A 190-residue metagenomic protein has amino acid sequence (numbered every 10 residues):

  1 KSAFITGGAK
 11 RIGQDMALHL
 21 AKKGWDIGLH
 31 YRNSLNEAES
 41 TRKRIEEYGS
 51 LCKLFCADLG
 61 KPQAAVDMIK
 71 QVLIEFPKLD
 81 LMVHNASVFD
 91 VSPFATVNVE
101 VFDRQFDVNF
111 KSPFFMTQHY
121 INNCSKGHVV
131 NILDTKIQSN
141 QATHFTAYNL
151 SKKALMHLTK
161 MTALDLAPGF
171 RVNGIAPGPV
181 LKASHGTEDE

Functional and structural regions predicted by a protein language model:
A9-K10: Conserved glycine-rich cofactor-binding loop
W25-E39: Conserved glycine-rich Rossmann-like NAD(P)H-binding loop of the short-chain dehydrogenase/reductase
L35, C56-D67, V99: The beta1-alpha1 cofactor-binding region of Rossmann-like NAD(H)/NADP(H)-dependent oxidoreductases
N85-D90: Conserved NAD(P)H cofactor-binding loop of Rossmann-fold oxidoreductase domains
P93-F94, V101-F106: Substrate-binding pocket helix/loop in short-chain dehydrogenase/reductase
V130-A167, P179-L181: Catalytic loop of short-chain dehydrogenase/reductase
A176-E190: A glycine/serine/threonine-rich, flexible loop-to-helix segment that serves as the NAD(P) cofactor-binding "lid"
